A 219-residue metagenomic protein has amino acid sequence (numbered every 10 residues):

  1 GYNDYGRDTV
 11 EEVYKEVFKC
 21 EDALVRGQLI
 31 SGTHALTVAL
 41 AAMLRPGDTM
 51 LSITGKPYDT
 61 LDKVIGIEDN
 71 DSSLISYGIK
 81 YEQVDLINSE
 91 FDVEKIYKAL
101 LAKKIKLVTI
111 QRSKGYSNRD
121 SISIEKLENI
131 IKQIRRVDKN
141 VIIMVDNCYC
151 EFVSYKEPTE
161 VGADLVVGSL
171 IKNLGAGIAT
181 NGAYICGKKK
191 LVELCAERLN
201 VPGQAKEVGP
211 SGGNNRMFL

Functional and structural regions predicted by a protein language model:
Y2-D4, T9, E16, D22 (+1 more regions): Conserved PLP-enzyme active-site core in the AAT-like
